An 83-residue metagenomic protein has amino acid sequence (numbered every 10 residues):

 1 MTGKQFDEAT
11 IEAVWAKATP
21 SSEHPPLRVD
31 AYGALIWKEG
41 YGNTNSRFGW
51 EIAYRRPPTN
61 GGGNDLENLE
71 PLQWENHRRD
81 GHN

Functional and structural regions predicted by a protein language model:
M1-Y41, G63: Short, charged surface segments at domain edges that flank catalytic/cofactor-binding sites
A16, P71-W74: Generic alpha-helical structural context detector
H24, D80-N83: Short secondary-structure capping/junction motifs at helix and strand boundaries
I36-L72, H82-N83: Histidine-centered nuclease catalytic patch
H77: Cys/His-coordinated zinc-binding microdomains
